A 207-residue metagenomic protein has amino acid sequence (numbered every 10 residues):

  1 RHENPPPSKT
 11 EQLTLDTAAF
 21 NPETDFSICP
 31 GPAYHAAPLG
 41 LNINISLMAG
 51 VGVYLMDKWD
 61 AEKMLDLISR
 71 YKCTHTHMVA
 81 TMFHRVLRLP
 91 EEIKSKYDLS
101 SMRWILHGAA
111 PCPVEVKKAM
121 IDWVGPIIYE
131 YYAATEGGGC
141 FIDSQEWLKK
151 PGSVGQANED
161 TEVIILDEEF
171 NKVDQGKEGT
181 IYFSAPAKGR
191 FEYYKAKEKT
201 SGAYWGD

Functional and structural regions predicted by a protein language model:
H2-P30, Y34-T74, L89: Conserved AMP-binding/adenylation subdomain of ANL enzymes
L15-T17, W147-S153: Short, P/G- and charge-enriched loop/turn segments at secondary-structure junctions
H35, A109, A187-R190: Glycine-rich phosphate/pyrophosphate-binding beta-alpha loops
M48-V51, C73-M78, L87-K150, E162 (+1 more regions): Gly/Ser/Thr-rich phosphate-binding loop
E62-L65, K94, S201: Short hydrophobic/charged patches on amphipathic alpha-helices used for structural packing and interfaces
V79-M82, P186-A187: Beta->alpha turn/N-cap motifs
A157-D160, N171-Y204: Conserved ATP/PPi-binding loop(s) of AMP-dependent carboxylate-activating enzymes
L166-D167, W205: Hydrophobic alpha-helical segments, especially N-terminal targeting/anchoring helices
